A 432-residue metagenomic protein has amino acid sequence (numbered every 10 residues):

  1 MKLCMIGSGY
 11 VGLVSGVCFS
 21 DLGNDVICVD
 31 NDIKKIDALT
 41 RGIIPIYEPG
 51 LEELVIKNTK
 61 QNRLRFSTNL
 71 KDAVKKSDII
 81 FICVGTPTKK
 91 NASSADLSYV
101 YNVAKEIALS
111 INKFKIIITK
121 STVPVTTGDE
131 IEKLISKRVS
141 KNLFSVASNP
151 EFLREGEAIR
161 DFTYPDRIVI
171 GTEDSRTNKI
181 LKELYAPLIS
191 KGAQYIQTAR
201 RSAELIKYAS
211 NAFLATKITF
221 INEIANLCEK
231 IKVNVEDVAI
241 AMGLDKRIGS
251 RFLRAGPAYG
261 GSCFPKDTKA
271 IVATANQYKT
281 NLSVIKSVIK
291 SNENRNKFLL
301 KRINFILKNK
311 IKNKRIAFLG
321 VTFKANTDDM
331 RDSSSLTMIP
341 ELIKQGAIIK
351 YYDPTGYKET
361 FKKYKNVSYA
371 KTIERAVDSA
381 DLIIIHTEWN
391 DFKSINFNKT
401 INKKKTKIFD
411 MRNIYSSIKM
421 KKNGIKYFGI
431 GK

Functional and structural regions predicted by a protein language model:
M1-K432: Structural/interface elements that position substrates and couple domains in central-metabolism enzymes
